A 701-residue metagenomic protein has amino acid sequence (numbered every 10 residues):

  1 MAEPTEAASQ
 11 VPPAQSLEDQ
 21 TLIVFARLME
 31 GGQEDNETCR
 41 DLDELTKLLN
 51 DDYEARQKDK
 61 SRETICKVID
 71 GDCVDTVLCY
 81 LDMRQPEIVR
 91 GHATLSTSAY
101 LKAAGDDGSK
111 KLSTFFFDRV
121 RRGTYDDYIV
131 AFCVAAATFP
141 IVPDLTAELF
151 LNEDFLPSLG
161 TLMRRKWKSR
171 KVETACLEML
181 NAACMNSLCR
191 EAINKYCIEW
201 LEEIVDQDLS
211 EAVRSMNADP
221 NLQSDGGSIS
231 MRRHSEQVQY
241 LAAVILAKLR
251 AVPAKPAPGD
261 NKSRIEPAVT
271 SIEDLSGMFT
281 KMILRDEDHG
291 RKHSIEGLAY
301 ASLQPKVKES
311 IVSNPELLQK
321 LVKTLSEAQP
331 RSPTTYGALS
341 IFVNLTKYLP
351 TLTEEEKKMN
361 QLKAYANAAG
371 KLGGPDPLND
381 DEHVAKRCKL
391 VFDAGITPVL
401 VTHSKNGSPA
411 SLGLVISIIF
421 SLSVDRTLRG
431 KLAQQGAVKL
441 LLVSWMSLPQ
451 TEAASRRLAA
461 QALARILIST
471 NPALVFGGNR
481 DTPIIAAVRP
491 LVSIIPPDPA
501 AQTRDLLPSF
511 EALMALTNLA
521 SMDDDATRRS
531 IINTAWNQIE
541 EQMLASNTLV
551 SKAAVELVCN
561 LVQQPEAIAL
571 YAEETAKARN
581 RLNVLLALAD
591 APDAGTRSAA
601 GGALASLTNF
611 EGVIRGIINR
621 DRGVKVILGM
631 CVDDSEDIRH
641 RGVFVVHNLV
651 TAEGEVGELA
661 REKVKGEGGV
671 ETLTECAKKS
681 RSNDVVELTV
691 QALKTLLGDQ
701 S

Functional and structural regions predicted by a protein language model:
A2-S9, C39-D59, C79, I88-A104 (+16 more regions): Alpha-helical solenoid repeat architecture
V24, L28-M29, V205-E236, L325-T334 (+3 more regions): Acidic, Ser/Thr- and Gly/Pro-rich intrinsically disordered linkers and low-complexity segments that flank or connect
V24-L28, T76-L81, L112-V120, S158-M163 (+13 more regions): Buried hydrophobic core positions in alpha-solenoid tandem helical repeats
V24-M29, S61-I65, I69-R84, A93-L101 (+15 more regions): Extended amphipathic alpha-helical scaffolding regions
E34, Q85-P86, G123-T124, K166-S169 (+11 more regions): Short inter-helical turns and helix N-cap capping residues of alpha-solenoid HEAT/ARM repeat scaffolds
C66-D72, D106-F115, E148-D154, E191-E199 (+10 more regions): Short sequence/structural elements of tandem HEAT/ARM alpha-solenoid repeats
L339-V399: Acidic, serine/threonine- and proline-enriched intrinsically disordered linkers and terminal tails in large eukaryotic
A526, L570, R615-G616, D637-F644 (+1 more regions): C-terminal interaction modules of eukaryotic adaptor/scaffold proteins
